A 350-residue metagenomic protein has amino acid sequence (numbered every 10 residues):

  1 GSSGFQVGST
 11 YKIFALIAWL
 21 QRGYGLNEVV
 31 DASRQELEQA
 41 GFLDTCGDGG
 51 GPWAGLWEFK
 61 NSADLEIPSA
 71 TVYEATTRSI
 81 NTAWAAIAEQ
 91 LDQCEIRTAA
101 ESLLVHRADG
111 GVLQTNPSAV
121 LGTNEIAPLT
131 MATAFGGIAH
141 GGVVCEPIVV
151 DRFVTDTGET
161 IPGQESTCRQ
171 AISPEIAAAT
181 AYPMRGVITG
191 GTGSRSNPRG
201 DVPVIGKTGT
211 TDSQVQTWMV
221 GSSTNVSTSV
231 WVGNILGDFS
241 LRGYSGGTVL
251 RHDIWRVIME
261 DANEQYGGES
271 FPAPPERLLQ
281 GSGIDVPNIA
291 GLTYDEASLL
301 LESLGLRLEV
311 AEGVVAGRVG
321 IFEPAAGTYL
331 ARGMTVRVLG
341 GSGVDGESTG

Functional and structural regions predicted by a protein language model:
G1, S9-L20, L26, A83-W84 (+3 more regions): Extended, hydrophobic alpha-helical segments in both membrane/secreted and soluble proteins
G1-Y11, V29, E74-R78, E125-Q280: A penicillin-recognizing enzyme superfamily signal
G4, Y24-I96, D156-G186: Conserved catalytic neighborhood of penicillin-recognizing serine enzymes
L16-Y24, D31, Q35, T77-N81 (+7 more regions): Sec-exported extracytoplasmic/periplasmic mature domains
L26, P117, E146-V149, V226 (+3 more regions): Envelope-exposed proteins and targeting segments
V29, V120, R152, S229-W231 (+2 more regions): Soluble periplasmic/extracytoplasmic beta-strand elements of cell-envelope proteins
T45, G50-G51, L56, D92-T133: Mid-domain, small-residue-enriched loop/turn segments at the edges of structured enzyme/sensor domains
E264-G350: Ligand-recognition elements built from short beta-strands and adjacent flexible loops
